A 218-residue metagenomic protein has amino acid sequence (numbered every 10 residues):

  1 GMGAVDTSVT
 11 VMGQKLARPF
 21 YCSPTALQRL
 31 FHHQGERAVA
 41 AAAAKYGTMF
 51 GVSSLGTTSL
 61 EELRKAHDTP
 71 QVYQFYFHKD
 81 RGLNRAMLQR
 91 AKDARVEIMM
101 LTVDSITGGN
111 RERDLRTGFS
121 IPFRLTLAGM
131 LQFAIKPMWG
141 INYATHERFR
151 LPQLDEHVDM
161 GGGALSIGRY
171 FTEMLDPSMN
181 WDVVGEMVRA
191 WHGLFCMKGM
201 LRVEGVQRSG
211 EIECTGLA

Functional and structural regions predicted by a protein language model:
G1-L16, G118, P122-M179: An N-cap/entry alpha-helix motif that binds or orients negatively charged groups
G1-T107: N-terminal capping/small domains of soluble enzymes
K45, E61-V72, R124-A128, P177-F195: Alpha-helix-loop-beta-strand connector modules within alpha/beta enzyme cores
S54-T57, H78, S178, M197-V203: Glycine-rich beta-to-alpha transition loops that act as phosphate-gripper elements at the mouths of alpha/beta enzyme
D68-Q71, R90-A91, T117-S120, C214-G216: Short, hinge-like loop/turn segments at secondary-structure boundaries
V103-G109, E213-A218: Glycine-rich phosphate-binding active-site loops on the catalytic face of alpha/beta enzymes
R111-L115: Short aromatic-enriched loop/helix-cap "lid" or pocket-rim segments at secondary-structure transitions that line
V183-A218: Glycine-rich phosphate/ribose-binding loops and adjacent secondary-structure elements that form binding surfaces
